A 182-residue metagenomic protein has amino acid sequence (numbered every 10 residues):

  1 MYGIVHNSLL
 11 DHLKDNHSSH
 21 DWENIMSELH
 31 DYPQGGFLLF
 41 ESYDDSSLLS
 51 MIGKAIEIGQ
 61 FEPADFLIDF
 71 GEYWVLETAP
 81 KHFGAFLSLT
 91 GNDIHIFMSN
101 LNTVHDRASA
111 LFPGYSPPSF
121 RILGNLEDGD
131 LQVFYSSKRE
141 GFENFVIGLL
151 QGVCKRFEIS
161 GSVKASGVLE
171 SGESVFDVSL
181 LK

Functional and structural regions predicted by a protein language model:
M1-P63, F70, W74-T78, H82: N-terminal low-complexity or simple alpha-helical regulatory segments that function as activation/interaction modules
L10, K14, G71, N102 (+1 more regions): Generic solvent-exposed, charged/amphipathic alpha-helical segments that serve as macromolecular interface scaffolds
W22-H30, L67-Y73, S88-N92, G161-L169: Short alpha-helical "patches" and their helix-cap loops
S27, D31, F40-D44, G84-S88 (+3 more regions): Residue-level signal for alpha-helical context at structural boundaries
L48-E143: Amphipathic interaction/junction segments at domain boundaries or subunit interfaces
D130, F134-K182: C-terminal non-catalytic interaction appendages of large macromolecular assemblies
